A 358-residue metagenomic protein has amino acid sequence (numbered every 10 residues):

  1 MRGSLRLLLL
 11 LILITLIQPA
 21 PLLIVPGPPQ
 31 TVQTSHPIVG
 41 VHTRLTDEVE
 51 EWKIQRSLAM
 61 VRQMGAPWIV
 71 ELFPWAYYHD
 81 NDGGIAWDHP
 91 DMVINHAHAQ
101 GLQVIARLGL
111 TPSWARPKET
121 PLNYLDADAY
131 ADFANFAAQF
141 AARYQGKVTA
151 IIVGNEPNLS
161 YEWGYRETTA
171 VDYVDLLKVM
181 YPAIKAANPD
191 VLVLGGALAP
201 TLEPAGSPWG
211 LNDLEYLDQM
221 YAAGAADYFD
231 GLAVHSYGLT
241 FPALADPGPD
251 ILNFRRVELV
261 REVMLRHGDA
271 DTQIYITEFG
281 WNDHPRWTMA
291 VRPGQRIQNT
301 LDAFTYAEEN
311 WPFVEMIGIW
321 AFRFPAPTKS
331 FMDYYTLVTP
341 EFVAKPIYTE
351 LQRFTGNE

Functional and structural regions predicted by a protein language model:
M1-I12: N-terminal Sec-pathway targeting helices
L11-Q18, L22-V32, A86-D88, I105 (+7 more regions): Aromatic-rich peripheral "rim/lid" segments of glycoside hydrolase catalytic domains that contact and position glycan
Q18-P67, L72: Boundary/entry segment of secreted carbohydrate-active catalytic domains
P37-T43, I69-E71, V104-L108, I151-V153 (+4 more regions): Hydrophobic faces of well-ordered beta-strands that scaffold small-molecule active sites in alpha/beta enzyme cores
E48-Q63, D132-F140, G210-A222, Q298-Y306: Short, acidic/polar
M64-S207, L239, A270, W281-H284 (+1 more regions): Substrate-binding cleft and catalytic face of glycoside hydrolase catalytic domains, especially the flexible beta-alpha
H96-L102, R143-V148, V179-V191, A223-Y228 (+3 more regions): A structural motif corresponding to the C-terminal end of an alpha-helix and its immediate exit/capping segment
Y130, A134, T169-G294, S330 (+2 more regions): Noncatalytic carbohydrate-binding groove/subsite architecture in carbohydrate-active enzymes
